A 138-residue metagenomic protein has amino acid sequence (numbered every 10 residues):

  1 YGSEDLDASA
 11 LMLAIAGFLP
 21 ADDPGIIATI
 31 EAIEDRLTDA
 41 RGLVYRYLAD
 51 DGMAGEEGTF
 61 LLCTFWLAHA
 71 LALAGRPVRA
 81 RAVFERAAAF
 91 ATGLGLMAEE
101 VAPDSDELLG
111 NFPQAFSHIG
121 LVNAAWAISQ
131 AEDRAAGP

Functional and structural regions predicted by a protein language model:
Y1-L61, A82-R134, P138: Extended glycan-interaction surfaces of carbohydrate-active proteins
